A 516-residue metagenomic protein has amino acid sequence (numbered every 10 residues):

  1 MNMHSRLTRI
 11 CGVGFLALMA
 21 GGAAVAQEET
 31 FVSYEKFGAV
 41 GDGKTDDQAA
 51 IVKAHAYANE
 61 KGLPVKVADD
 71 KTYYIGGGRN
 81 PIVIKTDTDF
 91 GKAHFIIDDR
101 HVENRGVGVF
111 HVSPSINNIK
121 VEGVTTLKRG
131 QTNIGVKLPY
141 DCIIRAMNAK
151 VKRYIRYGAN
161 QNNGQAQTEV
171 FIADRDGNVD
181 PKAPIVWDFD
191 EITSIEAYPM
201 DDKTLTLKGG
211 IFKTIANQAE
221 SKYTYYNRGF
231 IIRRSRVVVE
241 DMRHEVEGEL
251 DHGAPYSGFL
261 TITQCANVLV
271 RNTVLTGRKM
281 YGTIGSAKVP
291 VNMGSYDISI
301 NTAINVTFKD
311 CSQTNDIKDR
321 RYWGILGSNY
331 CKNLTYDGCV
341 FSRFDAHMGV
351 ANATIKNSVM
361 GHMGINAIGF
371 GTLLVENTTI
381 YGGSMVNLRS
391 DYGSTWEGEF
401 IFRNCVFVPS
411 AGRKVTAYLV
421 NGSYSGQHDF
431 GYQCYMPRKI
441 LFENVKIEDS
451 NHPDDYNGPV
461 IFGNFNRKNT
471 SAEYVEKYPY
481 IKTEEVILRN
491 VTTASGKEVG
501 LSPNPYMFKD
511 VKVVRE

Functional and structural regions predicted by a protein language model:
N2-G14: Bacterial N-terminal signal peptides that target proteins for export
L16-A24: Hydrophobic h-region of N-terminal signal peptides that target proteins for export in Gram-negative bacteria
A23-E516: Extracellular/periplasmic carbohydrate-active domains that bind, remodel, or depolymerize complex polysaccharides
